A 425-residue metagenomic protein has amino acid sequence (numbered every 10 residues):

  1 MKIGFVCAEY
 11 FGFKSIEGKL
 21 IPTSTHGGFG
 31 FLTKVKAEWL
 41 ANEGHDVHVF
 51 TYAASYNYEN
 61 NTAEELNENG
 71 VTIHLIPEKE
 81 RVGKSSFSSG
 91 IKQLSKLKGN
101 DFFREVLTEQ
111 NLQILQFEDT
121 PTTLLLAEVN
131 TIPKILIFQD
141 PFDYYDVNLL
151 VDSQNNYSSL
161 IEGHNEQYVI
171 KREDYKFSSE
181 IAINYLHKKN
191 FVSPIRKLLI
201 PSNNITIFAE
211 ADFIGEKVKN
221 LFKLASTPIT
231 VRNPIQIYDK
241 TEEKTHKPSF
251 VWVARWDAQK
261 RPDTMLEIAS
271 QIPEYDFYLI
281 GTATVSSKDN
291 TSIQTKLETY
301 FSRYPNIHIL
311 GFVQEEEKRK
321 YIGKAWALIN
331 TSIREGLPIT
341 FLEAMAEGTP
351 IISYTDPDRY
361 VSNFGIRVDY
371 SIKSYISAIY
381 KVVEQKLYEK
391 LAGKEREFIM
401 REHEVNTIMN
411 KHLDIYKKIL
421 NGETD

Functional and structural regions predicted by a protein language model:
K36, F142, Y157-I207: Membrane-proximal helix-turn-helix segments that form the acceptor-binding/catalytic region of lipid-linked
L198-A209, G215-I235: Helix-loop-beta element that forms the nucleotide-linked donor phosphate-binding surface in glycosyltransferases
F208, I235, E242-K260, L266-A269 (+1 more regions): Conserved donor-binding/catalytic core segment of Leloir-type glycosyltransferases
T291-V313: Nucleotide-activated donor-binding/catalytic signature segment of Leloir-type glycosyltransferases, i.e., the conserved
I333, P357: Aromatic "clamp/platform" in nucleotide-sugar-dependent glycosyltransferases that forms part of the donor/acceptor
F341, P350-S353: Short hydrophobic beta-strand element within catalytic cores of glycosyltransferases and related nucleotide-activated
Y360-K381: Change "using UDP/GDP/dTDP sugars" to "using nucleotide sugars
K386-T424: A charged, aromatic-enriched C-terminal amphipathic alpha-helix characteristic of glycosyltransferases across folds
